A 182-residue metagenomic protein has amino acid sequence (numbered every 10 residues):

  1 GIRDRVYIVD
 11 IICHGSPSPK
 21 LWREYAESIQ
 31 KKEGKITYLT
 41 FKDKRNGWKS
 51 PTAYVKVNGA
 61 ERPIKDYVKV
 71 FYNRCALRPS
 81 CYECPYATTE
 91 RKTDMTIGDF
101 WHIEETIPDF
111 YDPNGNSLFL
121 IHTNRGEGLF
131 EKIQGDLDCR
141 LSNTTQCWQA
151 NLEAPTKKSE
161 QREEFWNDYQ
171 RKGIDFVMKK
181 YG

Functional and structural regions predicted by a protein language model:
G1-I2: Conserved small/polar residues in nucleotide/adenosyl-binding loops
R5-C13: Short, acidic/small-residue loops that bind anionic groups at enzyme active sites
I8, S18-W22, L77-S80: Internal, well-ordered alpha-helical segments in soluble enzyme and binding-protein domains
I12-E24, N46-G47: Short, conserved secondary-structure transition motifs
P19-K35: Ligand-binding grooves and catalytic loops that recognize ribose/phosphate and carbohydrate rings, and esterified lipid
Q30, G34-G182: Long, compositionally biased charged/polar accessory segments in the mid-to-C-terminal portions of proteins
